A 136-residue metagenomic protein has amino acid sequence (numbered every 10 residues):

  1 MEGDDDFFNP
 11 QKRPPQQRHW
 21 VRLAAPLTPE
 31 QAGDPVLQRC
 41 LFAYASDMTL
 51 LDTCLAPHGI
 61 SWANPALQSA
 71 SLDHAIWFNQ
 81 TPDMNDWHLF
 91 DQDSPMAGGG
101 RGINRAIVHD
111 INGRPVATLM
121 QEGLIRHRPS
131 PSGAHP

Functional and structural regions predicted by a protein language model:
M1-P136: Terminal targeting signals and extreme-terminal segments of soluble enzymes
